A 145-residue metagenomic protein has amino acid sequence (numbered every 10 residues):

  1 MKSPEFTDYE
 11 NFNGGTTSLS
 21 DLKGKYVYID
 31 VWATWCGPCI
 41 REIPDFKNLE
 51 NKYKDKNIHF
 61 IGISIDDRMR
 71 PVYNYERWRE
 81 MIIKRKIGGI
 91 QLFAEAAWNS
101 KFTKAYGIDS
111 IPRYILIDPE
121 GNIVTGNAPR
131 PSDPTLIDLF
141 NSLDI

Functional and structural regions predicted by a protein language model:
M1-L19, I90, L136-D138, S142: N-terminal "domain-start" segment that seeds a small globular fold
T7-E10, E76-I115, P119: Short, internal strand/loop/helix patches that form the active-site neighborhood or redox-interaction surface
G15, W35-P38, D67-P71, N99-K101 (+2 more regions): Flexible loop/turn segments at secondary-structure boundaries
S18-I40, F46, H59: Short active-site neighborhood of thiol/selenol oxidoreductases, capturing the structured segment around
K23-K25, D55, I87, I108: Active-site acidic short loop of glycosyltransferases
D30, F60-S64, L92: Short beta-strand segments
R41-R85, A97-T103, D138: Structural microenvironment flanking redox-active thiols in thiol-disulfide oxidoreductases
L116-I145: Thiol-/selenol-based redox modules, centered on thioredoxin-like and closely related oxidoreductase domains
